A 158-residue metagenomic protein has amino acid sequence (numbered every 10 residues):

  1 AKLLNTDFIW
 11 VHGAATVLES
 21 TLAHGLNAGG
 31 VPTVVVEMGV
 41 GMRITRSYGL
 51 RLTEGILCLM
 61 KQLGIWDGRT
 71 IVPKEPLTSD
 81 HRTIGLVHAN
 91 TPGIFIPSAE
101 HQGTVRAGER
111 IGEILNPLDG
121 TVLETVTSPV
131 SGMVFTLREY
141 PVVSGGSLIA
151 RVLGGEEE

Functional and structural regions predicted by a protein language model:
A1-E158: Structured catalytic-domain cores with a bias toward divalent-metal coordination
